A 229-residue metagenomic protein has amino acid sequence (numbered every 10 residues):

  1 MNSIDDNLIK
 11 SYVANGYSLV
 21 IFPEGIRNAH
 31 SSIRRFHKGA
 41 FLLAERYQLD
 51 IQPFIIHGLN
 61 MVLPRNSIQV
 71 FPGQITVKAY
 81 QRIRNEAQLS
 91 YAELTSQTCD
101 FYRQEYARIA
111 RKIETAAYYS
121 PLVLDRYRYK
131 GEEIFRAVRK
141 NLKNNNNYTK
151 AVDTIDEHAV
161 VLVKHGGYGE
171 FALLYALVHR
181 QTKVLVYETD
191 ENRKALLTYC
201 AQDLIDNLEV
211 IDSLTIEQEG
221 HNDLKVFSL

Functional and structural regions predicted by a protein language model:
D5-E133: Non-catalytic C-terminal accessory region of glycerolipid acyltransferases and related lyso-lipid remodeling enzymes
G16, Y47, I155-D156, H179 (+1 more regions): A structural signal for short coil/turn segments at secondary-structure junctions
Y17-I21, A159-V161, D223-K225: Generic beta-sheet signal
G39, K150, F171-L174: A short acidic, amphipathic alpha-helical/loop segment
D125-A151: Class I SAM-dependent methyltransferase Rossmann-like catalytic core, especially the SAM/SAH-binding loop
H158-Y168: Conserved class I S-adenosyl-L-methionine
E170-T215: Class I SAM-dependent methyltransferase SAM/SAH-binding core
E217-F227: A short acidic, Gly/Pro-enriched loop at the edge of an enzyme's catalytic core that lines a small-molecule cofactor
